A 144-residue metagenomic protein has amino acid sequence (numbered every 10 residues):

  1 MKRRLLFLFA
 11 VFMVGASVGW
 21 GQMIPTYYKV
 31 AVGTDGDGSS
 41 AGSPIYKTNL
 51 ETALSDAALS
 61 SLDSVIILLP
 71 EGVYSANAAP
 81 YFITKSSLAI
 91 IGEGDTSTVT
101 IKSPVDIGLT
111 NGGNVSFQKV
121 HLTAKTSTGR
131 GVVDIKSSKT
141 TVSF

Functional and structural regions predicted by a protein language model:
M1-R4: Positively charged n-region of N-terminal signal peptides that target proteins for export
L8-A16: Bacterial N-terminal signal peptides
V18-T52, V73: Right-handed parallel beta-helix/beta-solenoid
Y28-T34, A53-A76, S87-G94: Glycine-rich repeat segments that build the extracellular carbohydrate-interaction surface of secreted and virion
E51-T52, P80-Y81, S103-G108: A short, sequence-level motif marking secondary-structure junctions
A58-D63, I83-T84, L109-N111, K136: Flexible, charged surface loops at secondary-structure boundaries
S75, S86-D134: Right-handed parallel beta-helix/beta-spiral solenoid domain characteristic of secreted/periplasmic
T141-F144: Short, intrinsically disordered, charge-balanced linker/junction segments flanking boundaries in proteins
